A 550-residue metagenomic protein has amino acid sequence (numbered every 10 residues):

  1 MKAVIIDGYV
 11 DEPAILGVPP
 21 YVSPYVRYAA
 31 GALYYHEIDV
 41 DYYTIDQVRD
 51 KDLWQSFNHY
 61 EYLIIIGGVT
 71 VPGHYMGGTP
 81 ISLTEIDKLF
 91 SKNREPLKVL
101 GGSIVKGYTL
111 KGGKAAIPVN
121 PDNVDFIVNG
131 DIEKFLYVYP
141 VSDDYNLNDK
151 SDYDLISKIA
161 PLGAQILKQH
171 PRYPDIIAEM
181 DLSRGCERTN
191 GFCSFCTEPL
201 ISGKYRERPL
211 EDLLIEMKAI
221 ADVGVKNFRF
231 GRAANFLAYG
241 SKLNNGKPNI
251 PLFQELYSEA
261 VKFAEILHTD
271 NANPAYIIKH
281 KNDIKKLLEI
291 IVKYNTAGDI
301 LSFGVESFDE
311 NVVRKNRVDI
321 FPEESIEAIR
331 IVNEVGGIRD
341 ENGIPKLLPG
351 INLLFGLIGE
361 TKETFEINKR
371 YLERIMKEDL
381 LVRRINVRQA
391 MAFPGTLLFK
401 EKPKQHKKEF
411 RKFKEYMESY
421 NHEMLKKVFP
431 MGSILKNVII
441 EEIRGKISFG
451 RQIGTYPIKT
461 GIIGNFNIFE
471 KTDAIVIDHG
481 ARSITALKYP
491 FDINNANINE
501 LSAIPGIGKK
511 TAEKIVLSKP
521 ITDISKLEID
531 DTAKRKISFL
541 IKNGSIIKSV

Functional and structural regions predicted by a protein language model:
A3-I6, K218-G350, F355-E360, R374: Conserved SAM/AdoMet-binding glycine-rich loop
V10, Y137-S183, F192, N227 (+2 more regions): N-terminal [4Fe-4S]-dependent radical SAM core
Y42-L155, N437-V438: Glycine-rich beta-alpha loop elements in corrinoid/cobalamin-binding modules across cobalamin-dependent enzymes
L110-P118, D283-L287, I358-M376: Catalytic cores of alpha/beta
R172-D212: Canonical Radical SAM [4Fe-4S] cluster-binding loop centered on the CxxxCxxC motif and its immediate flanking residues
K407-F491: Terminal RNA-binding accessory module
L517, E528-V550: Alpha-helical interaction/regulatory segments in DNA maintenance proteins
